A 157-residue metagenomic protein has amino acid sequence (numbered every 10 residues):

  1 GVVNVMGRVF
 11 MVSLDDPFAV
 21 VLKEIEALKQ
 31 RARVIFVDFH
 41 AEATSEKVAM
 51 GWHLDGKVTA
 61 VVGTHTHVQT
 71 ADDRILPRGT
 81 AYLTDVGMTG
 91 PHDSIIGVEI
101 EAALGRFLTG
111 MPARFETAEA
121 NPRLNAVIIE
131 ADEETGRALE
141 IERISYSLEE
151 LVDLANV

Functional and structural regions predicted by a protein language model:
G1-V34: Binuclear metal-dependent hydrolase catalytic cores centered on His/Asp/Glu-rich metal-binding motifs
V3, F36, H65, I129: Divalent metal-coordination and catalytic microenvironments
N4-G7, F39-A41, S145: Short, structured patches in soluble enzyme cores that scaffold and shape functional sites
G7-V12, T44, Q69, T89-P91 (+2 more regions): Short, acidic Gly/Pro/Ser/Thr-rich loop/turn segments
D15-V20, S45, A49, N121-L124 (+1 more regions): Conserved active-site and cofactor/substrate-binding residues in soluble primary-metabolism enzymes
Q30-F39, K57-V61: Short beta-strand/loop segments at the ligand-binding rim of alpha/beta enzyme cores
T44-T117: Conserved beta-sheet core of the metallophosphoesterase superfamily
A103-V157: A short C-terminal boundary segment appended to hydrolase-like catalytic domains
